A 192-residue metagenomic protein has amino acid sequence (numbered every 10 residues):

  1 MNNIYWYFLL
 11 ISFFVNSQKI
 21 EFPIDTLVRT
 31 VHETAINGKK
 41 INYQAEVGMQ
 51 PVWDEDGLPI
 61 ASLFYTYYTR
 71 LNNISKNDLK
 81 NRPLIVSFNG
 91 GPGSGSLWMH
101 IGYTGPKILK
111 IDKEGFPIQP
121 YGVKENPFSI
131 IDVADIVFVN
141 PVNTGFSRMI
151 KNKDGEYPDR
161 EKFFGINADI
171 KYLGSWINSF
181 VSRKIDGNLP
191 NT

Functional and structural regions predicted by a protein language model:
M1-W6: Positively charged n-region of N-terminal signal peptides that target proteins for export
F8-S17: Hydrophobic h-region of N-terminal signal peptides that target proteins for export in Gram-negative bacteria
S17-L84, G102: Catalytic-loop region of hydrolases
G57-F164: N-terminal cap/lid subdomain of alpha/beta-hydrolase-fold enzymes
V86, N191-T192: Catalytic cysteine-centered active loop of the rhodanese-like fold, especially the PTP/DSP P-loop
F146-M149, E156, K171-N191: Conserved acidic catalytic loop of the alpha/beta-hydrolase fold
F164, A168-K171: Mobile cap/lid helix-loop segments that gate and shape the active-site cleft of serine hydrolases
